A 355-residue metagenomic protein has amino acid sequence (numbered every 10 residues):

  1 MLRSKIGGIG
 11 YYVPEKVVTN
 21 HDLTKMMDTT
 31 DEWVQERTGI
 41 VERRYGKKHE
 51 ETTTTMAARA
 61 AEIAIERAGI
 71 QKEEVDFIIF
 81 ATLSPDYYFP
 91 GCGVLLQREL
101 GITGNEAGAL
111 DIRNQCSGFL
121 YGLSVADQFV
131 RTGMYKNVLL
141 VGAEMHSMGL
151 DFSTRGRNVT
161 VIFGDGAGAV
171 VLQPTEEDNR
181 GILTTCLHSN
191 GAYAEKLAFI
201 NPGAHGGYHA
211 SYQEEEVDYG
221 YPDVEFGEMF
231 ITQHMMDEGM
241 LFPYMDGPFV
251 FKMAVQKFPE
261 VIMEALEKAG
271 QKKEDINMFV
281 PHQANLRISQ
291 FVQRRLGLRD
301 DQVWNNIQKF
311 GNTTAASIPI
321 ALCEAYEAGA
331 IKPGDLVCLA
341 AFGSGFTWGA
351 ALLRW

Functional and structural regions predicted by a protein language model:
M1-E50, G156-K252, E260, W355: Condensing-enzyme catalytic core mediating Claisen C-C bond formation in acyl metabolism
I6-G8, H49-L120, A265-Q290: Conserved beta-ketoacyl condensing-enzyme motif
Y11-Y12, A81-Y87, R113-S117, G142-M148 (+4 more regions): Acidic, glycine-rich active-site loops and adjacent beta-strand->loop/helix elements that engage anionic groups
V34, E74-A81, A107-D111, Y135-A143 (+4 more regions): Beta-strand segments within the central parallel beta-sheet cores of soluble alpha/beta enzyme folds
Q35-T55, L83-V138, A143, R294-L322: Conserved catalytic cysteine-centered active-site region of acyl-thioester-dependent Claisen-condensing enzymes
R131-A167: Flexible, glycine-rich active-site loops centered on histidine and acidic residues that chelate a metal or position
P222-N306: A contiguous, well-structured pocket-lining segment that forms one wall/lid of small-molecule binding clefts in soluble
I320-A340, G349-W355: Catalytic phosphate/nucleotide-handling subdomain of diverse soluble enzymes
